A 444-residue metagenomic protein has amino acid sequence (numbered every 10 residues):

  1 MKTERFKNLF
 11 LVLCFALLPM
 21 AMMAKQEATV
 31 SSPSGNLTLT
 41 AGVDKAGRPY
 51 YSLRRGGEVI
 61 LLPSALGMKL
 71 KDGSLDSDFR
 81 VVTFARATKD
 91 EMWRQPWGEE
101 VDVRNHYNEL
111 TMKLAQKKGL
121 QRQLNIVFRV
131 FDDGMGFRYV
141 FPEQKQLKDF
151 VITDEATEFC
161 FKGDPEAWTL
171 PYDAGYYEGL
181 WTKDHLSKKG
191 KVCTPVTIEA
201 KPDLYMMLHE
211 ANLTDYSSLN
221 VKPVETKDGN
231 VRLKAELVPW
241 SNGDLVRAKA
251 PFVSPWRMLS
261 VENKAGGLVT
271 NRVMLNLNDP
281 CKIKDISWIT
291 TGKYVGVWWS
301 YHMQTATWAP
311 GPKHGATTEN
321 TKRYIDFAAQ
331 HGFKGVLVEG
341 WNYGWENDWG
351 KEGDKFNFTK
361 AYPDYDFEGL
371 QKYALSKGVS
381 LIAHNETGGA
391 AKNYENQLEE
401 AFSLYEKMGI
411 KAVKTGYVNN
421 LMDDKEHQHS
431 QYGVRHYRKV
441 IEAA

Functional and structural regions predicted by a protein language model:
M1-E27: Bacterial Sec-dependent N-terminal signal peptides
E27-K284: N-terminal accessory beta-strand-rich subdomains and adjacent acidic, glycine-rich linkers that precede catalytic cores
Q116, V130-D132, G163, E262 (+4 more regions): Short, flexible loop/turn elements at secondary-structure junctions
N125-I126, D244-R247, R323-I325, A401 (+1 more regions): Generic recognition of flexible, low-complexity loop/linker segments
Y139, A328, G416: Conserved, mostly hydrophobic/aromatic
W240-N242, I283, K322, K334-G344 (+1 more regions): Intrinsically disordered, low-complexity acidic regions
K249-F327, H331, G335: An acidic-aromatic substrate-binding cleft motif
E339-A444: Aromatic- and carboxylate-enriched substrate-binding clefts and catalytic-loop regions of carbohydrate-active enzymes
